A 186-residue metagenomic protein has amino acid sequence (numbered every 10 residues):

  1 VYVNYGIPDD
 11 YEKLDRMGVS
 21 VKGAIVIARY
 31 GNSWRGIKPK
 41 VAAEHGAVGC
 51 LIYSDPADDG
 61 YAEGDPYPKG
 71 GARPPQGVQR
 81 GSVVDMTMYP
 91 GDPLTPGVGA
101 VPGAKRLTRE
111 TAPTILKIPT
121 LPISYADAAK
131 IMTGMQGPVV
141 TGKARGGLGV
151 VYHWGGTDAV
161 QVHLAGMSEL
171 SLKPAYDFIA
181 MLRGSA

Functional and structural regions predicted by a protein language model:
Y2-F178, L182-G184: Structured lumen-facing ectodomains of secretory-pathway proteins
